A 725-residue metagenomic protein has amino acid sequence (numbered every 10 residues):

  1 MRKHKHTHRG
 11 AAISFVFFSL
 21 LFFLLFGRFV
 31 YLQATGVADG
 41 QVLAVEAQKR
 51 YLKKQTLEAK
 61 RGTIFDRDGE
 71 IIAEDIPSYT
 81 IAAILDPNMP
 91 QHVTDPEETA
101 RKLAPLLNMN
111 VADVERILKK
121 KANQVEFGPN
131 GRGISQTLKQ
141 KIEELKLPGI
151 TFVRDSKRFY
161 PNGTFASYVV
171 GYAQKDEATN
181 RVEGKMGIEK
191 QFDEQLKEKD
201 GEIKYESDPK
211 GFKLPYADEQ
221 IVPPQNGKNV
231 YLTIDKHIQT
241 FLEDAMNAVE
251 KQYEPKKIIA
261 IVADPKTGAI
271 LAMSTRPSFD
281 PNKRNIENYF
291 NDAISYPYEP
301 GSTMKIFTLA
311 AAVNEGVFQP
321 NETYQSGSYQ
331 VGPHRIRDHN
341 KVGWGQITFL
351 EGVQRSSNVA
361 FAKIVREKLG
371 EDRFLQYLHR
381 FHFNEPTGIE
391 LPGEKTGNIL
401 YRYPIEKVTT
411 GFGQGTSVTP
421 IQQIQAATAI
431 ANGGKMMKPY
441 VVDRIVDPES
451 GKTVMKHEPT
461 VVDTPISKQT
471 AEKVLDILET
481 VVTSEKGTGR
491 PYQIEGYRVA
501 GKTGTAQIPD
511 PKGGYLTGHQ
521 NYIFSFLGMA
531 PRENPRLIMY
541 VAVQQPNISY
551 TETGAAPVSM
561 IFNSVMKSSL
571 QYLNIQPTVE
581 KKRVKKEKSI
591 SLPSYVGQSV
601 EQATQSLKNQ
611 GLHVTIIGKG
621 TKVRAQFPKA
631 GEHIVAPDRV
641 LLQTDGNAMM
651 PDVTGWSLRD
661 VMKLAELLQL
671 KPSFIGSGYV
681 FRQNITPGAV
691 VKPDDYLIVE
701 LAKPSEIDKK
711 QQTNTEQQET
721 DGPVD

Functional and structural regions predicted by a protein language model:
M1-N282, D372-H382, I494, Q544 (+4 more regions): Periplasmic/cell-envelope proteins involved in peptidoglycan metabolism and beta-lactam response
L57-K60, R67, I76-S78, L147 (+17 more regions): Extracytoplasmic
A59, P90-E98, R132-Q136, V182 (+16 more regions): Soluble non-cytosolic domains of exported or imported proteins
A73, P209-K213, A217-D218, A260-P300 (+1 more regions): Beta-lactam-recognizing serine transpeptidase/beta-lactamase-like catalytic domain environment
A104-N108, L147, Q174, K197 (+13 more regions): Sec-exported extracytoplasmic/periplasmic mature domains
E115-A122, P255-T267, S326, L391-K395 (+4 more regions): Acidic/histidine-enriched alpha-helical segments
G131-L145, T151-G163, S167-Y168, Y172 (+2 more regions): Conserved SxxK-family serine transpeptidase/carboxypeptidase catalytic domain of penicillin-binding proteins
G496, D510, V541-D725: Ligand-recognition elements built from short beta-strands and adjacent flexible loops
